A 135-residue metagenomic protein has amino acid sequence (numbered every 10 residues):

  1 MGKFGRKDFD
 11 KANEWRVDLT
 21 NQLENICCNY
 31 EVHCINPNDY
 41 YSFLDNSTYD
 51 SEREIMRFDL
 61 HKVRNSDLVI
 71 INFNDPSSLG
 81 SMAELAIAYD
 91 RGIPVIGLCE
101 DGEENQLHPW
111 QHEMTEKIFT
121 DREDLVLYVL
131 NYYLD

Functional and structural regions predicted by a protein language model:
M1-D135: Conserved catalytic or regulatory cores that recognize and/or transform ribose-phosphate-containing ligands
